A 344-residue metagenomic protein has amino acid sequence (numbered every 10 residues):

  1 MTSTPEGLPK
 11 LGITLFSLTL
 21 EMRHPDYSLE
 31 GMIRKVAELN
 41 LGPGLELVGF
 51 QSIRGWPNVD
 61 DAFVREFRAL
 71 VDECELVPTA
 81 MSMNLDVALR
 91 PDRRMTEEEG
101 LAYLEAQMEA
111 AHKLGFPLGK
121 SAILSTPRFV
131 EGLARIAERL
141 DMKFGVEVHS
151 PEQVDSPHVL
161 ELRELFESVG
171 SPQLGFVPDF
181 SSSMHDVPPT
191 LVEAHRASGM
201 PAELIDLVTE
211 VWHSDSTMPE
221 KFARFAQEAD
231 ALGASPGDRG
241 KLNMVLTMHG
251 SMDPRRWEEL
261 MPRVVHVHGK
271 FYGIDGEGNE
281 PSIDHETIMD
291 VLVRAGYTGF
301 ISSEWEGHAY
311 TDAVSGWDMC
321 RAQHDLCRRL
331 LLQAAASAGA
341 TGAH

Functional and structural regions predicted by a protein language model:
M1-S3, E30-A37, D61-C74, L160-E167 (+3 more regions): Short amphipathic alpha-helices and their capping/turn segments at secondary-structure boundaries
S3, L70-E73, V77, V87-R224 (+1 more regions): Active-site acidic/histidine proton-transfer and metal-coordination neighborhood in alpha/beta enzyme cores
P9-L18, P43-L47, P78-M83, G119-S121 (+4 more regions): Hydrophobic faces of well-ordered beta-strands that scaffold small-molecule active sites in alpha/beta enzyme cores
T14-L20, V48-F50, M83-D86, L124 (+5 more regions): Active-site beta-loop-alpha junctions enriched in small/polar residues
L18-L29, P57-N58, D155, V159 (+2 more regions): Gly/Pro-rich active-site loop or hairpin
S28-F50, E109-L118: Catalytic domains of carbohydrate-active enzymes, especially glycoside hydrolases
P43-A69, H308: Glycine-rich, proline-tolerant flexible connector loops at the mouths of alpha/beta enzymes
V291, S302, E306-H344: Aromatic-rich peripheral "rim/lid" segments of glycoside hydrolase catalytic domains that contact and position glycan
